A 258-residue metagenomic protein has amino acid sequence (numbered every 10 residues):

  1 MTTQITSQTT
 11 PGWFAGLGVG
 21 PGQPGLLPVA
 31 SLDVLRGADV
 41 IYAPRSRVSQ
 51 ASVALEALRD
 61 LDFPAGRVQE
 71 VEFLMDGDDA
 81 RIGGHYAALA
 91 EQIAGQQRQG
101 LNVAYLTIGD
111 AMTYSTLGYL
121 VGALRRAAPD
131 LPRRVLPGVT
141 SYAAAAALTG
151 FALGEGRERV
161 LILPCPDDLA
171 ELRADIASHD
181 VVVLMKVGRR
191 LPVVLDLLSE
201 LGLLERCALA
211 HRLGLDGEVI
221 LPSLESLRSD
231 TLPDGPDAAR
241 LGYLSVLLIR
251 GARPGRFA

Functional and structural regions predicted by a protein language model:
T2-G25, V29-P132, L195, G217-L221 (+2 more regions): Class I S-adenosyl-L-methionine
F14, I176-A258: A contiguous loop/helix-start segment that scaffolds small-molecule binding in enzyme catalytic cores
P21-G22, S46-S49, F73, E158-D167 (+2 more regions): Short, acidic/turn-prone active-site loops that include or flank metal/cofactor- and phosphate-binding residues
P44, V135-L136, L184-M185: Active-site-adjacent beta-strand anchor residues
R81-A90, L148-F151, D175-S178, I220-S229: Short, surface-exposed amphipathic charged segments that create phosphate/polyanion-binding patches used for binding
A88-G95, A152-P164, L227-V246: A polyampholytic, Gly/Pro-enriched intrinsically disordered region
G109-S178, A238, G255: Class I SAM-dependent methyltransferase SAM-binding "motif I" and its flanking Rossmann-like core
